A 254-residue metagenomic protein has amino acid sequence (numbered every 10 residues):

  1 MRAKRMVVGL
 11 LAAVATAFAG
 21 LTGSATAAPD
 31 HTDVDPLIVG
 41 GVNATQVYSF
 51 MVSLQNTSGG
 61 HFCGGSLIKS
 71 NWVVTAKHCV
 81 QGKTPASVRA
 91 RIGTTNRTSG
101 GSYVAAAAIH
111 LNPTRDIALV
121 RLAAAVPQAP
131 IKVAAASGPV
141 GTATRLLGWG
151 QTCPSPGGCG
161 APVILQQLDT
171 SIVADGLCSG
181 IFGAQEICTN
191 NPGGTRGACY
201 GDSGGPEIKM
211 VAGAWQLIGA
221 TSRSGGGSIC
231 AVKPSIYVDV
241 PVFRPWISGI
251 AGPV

Functional and structural regions predicted by a protein language model:
R2-G9, G23-D30, L67-K77, Q167 (+2 more regions): C-terminal subregion of chymotrypsin/trypsin-like serine protease catalytic domains
L11-G20: Bacterial N-terminal signal peptides
P29-N56: N-terminal activation segment of mature serine protease catalytic domains
S49-S53, P130, I187, P206: Structural detector of coil-to-beta-strand junctions
S49-S70, G101: A conserved glycine-rich beta-strand in the N-terminal activation segment of trypsin-fold
L54-Q55, V73-A76, Q81-N112: Conserved H-D interstitial segment of serine endopeptidase catalytic domains
S58, H78-G82, G93-T98, A123-P127 (+6 more regions): Acidic glycine-/aspartate-rich tracts in secreted/extracellular proteins
G100-A107, I117, R121-T195, K233 (+2 more regions): Chymotrypsin/trypsin-fold serine protease catalytic domain
